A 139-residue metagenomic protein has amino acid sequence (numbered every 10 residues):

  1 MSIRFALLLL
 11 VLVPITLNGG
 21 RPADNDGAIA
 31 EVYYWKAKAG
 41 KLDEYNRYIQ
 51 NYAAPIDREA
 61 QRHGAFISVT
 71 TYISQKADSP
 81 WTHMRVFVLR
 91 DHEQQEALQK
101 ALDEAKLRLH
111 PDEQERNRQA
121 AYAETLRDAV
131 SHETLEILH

Functional and structural regions predicted by a protein language model:
M1-L7: Bacterial N-terminal signal peptides that target proteins for export
L12-N25: Bacterial Sec-dependent signal peptides at the C-terminal "C-region" and cleavage site
A23-I29, K76-S79: Short, flexible turn/loop "capping" segments at secondary-structure junctions
D24, Y52-I67, V86-L138: An amphipathic, aromatic/His-enriched active-site/gating alpha helix that lines ligand/cofactor pockets
N25-A39: Acidic/histidine-rich, surface-exposed loop or edge segments in extracytoplasmic proteins
I29-E31, W81-H83, S131: Residues that flank catalytic or metal-binding motifs in active/ligand-binding sites
Y33, Y45, R85, Q95: Hydrophobic pocket/interface hotspot
K38, L42-M84: N-terminal, post-signal-peptide region of Sec/Tat-exported proteins
